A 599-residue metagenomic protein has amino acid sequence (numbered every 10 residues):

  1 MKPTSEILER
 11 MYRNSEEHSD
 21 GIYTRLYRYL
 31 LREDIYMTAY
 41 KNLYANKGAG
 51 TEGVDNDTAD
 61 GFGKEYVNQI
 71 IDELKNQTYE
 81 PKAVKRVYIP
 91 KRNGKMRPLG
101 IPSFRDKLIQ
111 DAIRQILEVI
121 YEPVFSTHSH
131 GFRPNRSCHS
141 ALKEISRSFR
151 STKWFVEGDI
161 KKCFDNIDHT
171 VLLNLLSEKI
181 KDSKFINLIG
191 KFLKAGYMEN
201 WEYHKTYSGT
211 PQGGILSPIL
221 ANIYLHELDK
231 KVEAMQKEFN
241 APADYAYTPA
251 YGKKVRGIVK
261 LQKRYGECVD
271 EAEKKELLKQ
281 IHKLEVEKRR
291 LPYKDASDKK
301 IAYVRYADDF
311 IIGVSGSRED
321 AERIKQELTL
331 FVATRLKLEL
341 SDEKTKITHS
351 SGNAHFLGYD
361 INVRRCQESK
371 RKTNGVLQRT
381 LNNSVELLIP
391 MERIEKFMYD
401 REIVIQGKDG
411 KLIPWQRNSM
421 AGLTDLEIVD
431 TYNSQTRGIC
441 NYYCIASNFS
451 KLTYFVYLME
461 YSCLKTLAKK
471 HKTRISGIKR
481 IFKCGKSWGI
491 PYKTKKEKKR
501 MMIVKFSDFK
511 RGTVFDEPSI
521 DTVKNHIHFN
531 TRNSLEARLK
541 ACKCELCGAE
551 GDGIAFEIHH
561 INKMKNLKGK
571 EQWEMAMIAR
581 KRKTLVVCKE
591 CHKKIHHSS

Functional and structural regions predicted by a protein language model:
M1-S599: Non-catalytic terminal/accessory segments
